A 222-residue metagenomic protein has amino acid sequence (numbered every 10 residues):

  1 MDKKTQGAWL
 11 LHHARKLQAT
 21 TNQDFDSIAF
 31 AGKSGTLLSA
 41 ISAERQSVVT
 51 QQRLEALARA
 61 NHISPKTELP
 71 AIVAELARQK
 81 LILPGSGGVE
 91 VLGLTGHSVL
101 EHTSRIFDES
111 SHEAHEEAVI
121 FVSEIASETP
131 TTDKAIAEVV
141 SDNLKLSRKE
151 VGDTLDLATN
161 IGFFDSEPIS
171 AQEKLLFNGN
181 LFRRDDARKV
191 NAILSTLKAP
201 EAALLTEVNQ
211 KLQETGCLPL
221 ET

Functional and structural regions predicted by a protein language model:
M1-T222: Non-catalytic recognition/regulatory regions in large multidomain proteins
